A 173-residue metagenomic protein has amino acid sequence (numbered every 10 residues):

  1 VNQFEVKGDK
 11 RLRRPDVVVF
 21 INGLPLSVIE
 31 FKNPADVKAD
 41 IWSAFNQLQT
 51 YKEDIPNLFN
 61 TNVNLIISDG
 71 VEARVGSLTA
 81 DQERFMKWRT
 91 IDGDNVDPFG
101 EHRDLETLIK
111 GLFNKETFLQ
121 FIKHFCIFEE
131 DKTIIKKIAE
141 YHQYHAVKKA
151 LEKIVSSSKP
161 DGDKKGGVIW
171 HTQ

Functional and structural regions predicted by a protein language model:
V1-Q173: ATP-dependent helicase/translocase motor core
